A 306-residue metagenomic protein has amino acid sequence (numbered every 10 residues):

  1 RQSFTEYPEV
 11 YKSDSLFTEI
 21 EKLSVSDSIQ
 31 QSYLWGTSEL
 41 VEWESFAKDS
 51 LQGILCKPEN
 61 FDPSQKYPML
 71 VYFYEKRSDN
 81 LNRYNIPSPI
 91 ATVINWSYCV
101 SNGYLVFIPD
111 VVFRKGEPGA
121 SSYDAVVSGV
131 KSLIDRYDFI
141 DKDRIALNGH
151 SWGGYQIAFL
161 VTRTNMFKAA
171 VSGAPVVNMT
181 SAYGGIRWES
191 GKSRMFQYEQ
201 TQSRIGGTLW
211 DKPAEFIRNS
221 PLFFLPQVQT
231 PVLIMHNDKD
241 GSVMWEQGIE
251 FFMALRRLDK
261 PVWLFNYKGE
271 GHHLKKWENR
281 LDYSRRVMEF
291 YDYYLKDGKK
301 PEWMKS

Functional and structural regions predicted by a protein language model:
R1-D62, P89, I94, D135: Non-catalytic accessory segments flanking enzyme active sites
R1-E9, N80-Y84, V111, K115: A flexible loop/linker signature enriched in serine peptidases of the S9 family
Q2, Y72-K76, S151, N237: Glycine-rich His-Gly loop
Y7-P8, I20, N80-L81, T180 (+1 more regions): Glycine/Thr-rich phosphate-binding loops of Rossmann-like dinucleotide-binding domains
T37-E39, D49, Y67, D141 (+2 more regions): Exposed loop/turn and edge beta-strand positions of beta-sandwich/beta-sheet ligand-binding modules
K57, S64-K76: Short beta-strand element of the alpha/beta-hydrolase
R77-D79, V106: Serine-hydrolase catalytic-loop signature spanning alpha/beta hydrolases and amidase-signature enzymes
I86-S306: Active-site-proximal cap/loop segments of hydrolase catalytic domains
